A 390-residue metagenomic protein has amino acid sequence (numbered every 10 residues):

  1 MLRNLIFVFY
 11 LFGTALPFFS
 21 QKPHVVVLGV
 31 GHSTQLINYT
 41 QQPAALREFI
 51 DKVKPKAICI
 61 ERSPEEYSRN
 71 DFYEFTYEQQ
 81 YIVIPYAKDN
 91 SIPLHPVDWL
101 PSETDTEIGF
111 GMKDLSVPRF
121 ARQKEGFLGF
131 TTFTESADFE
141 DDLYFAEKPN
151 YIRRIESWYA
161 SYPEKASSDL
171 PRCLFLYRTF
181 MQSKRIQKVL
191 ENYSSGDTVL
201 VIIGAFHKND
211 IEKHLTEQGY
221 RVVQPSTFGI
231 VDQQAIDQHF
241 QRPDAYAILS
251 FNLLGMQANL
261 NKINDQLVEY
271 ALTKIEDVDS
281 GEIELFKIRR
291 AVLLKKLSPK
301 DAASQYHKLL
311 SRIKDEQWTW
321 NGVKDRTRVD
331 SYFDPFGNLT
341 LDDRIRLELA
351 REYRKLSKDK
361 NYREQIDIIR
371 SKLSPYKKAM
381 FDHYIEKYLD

Functional and structural regions predicted by a protein language model:
M1-H24: Bacterial Sec-dependent N-terminal signal peptides
F18-D390: Compositional signal for N-terminal targeting/processing segments
